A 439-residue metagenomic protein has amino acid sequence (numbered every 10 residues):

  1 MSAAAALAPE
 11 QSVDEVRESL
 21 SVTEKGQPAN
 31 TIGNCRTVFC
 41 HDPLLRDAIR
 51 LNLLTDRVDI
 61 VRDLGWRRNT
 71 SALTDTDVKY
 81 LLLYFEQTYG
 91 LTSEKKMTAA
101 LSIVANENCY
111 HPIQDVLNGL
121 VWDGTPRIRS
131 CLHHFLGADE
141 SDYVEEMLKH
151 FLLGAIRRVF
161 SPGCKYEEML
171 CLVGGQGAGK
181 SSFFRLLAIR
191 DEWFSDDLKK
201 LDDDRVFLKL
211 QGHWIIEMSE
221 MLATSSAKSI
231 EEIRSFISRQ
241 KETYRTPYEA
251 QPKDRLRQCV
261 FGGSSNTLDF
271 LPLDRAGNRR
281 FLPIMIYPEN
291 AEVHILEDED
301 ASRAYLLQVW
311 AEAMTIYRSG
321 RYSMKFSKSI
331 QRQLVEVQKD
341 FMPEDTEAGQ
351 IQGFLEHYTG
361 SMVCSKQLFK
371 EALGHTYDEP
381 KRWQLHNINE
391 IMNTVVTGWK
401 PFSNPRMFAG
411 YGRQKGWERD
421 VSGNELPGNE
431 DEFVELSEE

Functional and structural regions predicted by a protein language model:
M1-R127, D142, E146, D378-E379 (+4 more regions): N-terminal nucleic-acid engagement/recognition segments and initiation subdomains in replication, restriction
L101-Q211, I215, L373: P-loop NTPase catalytic core of nucleic-acid-dependent motor ATPases
V206-G212, T246-S264: AAA+/SF3 P-loop NTPase mechanochemical coupling elements
G212-W214, Q240, R257-V260, A276-F281: Short glycine-/polar-rich loops that comprise or flank the Walker A/P-loop and associated switch/sensor motifs
I215-I237, P272-G277: Conserved AAA+/SF3 P-loop NTPase catalytic/coupling segment centered on the Walker-B
I230-K253: Conserved catalytic/switch belt of AAA+ P-loop NTPases
L273-A291: A short helix-turn-beta junction within AAA+ P-loop NTPase domains corresponding to the substrate/partner-engaging
M324-E439: DNA transaction DNA-binding modules
